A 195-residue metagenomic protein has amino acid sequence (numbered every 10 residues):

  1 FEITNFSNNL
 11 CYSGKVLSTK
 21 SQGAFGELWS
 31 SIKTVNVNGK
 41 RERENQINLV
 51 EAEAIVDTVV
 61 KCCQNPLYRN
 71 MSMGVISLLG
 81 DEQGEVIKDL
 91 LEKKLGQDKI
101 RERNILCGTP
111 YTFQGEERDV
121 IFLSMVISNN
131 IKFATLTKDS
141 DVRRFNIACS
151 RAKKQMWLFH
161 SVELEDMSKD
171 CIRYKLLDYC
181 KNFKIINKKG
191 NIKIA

Functional and structural regions predicted by a protein language model:
F1, G80-Q83, T112-Q114, I127-N130 (+2 more regions): Conserved nucleotide-binding/hydrolysis micro-motifs of P-loop NTPases
F1-Q22, L78, V162-E165: Conserved coupling/interface region of RecA-like P-loop/ASCE motor cores
I3, I55, V75, G115 (+1 more regions): Hydrophobic, well-ordered secondary-structure elements that form the walls of internal hydrophobic environments
N8, S21, K94, N130-A195: Helicase C-terminal subdomain and adjacent C-terminal extension
G14-D89: Conserved helicase/translocase motor-coupling segment
W29-I32, E117-V120, A152-M156: Short glycine-/polar-rich loops that comprise or flank the Walker A/P-loop and associated switch/sensor motifs
I76, F122-S124, C149, W157: Structural motif
L91, Q97-L123, S128-I131: Conserved motor-coupling elements within RecA-like helicase/translocase cores
